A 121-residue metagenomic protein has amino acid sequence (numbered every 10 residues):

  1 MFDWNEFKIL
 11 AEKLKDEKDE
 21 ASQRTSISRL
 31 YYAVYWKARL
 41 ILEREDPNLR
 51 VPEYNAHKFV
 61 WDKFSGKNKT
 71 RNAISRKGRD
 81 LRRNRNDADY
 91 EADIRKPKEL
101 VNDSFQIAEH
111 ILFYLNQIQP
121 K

Functional and structural regions predicted by a protein language model:
M1-K121: Terminal alpha-helical segments
